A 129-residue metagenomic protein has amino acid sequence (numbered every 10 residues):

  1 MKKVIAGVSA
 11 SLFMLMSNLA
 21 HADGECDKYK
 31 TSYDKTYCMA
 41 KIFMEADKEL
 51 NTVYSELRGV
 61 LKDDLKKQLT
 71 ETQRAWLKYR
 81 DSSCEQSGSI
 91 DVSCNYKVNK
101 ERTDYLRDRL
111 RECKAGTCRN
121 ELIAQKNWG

Functional and structural regions predicted by a protein language model:
M1-V8, L12: Bacterial N-terminal signal peptides that target proteins for export
L15-L19: N-terminal signal peptide c-region/cleavage motif recognized by signal peptidases
H21-G129: N-terminal alpha-helical modules
